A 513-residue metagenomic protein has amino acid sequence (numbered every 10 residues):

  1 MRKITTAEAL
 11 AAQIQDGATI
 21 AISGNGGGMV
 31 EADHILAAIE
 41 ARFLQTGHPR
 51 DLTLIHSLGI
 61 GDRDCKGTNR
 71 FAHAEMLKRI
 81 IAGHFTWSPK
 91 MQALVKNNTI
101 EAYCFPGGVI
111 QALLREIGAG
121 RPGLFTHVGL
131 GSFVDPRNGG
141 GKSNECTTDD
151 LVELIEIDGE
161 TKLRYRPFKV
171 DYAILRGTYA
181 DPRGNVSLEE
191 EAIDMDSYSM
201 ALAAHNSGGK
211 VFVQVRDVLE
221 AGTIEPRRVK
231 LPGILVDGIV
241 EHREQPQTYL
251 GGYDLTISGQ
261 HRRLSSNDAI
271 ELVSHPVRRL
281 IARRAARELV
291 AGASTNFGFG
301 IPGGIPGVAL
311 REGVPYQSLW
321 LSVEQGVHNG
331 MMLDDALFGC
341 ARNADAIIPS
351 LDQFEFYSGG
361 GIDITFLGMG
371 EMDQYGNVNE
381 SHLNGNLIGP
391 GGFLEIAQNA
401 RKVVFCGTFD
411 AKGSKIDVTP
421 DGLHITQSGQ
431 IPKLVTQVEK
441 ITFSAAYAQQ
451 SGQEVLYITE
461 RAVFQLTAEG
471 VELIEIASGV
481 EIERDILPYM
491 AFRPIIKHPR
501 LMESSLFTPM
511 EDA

Functional and structural regions predicted by a protein language model:
R2-A12, G28-Q45, I55, G61-R70 (+2 more regions): Conserved phosphate- and dinucleotide-binding cores of soluble alpha/beta proteins, encompassing both enzyme active
T6-T19, L280, R284-S294: Glycine-rich phosphate/diphosphate-binding loops that line cofactor/substrate pockets in enzymes
A18, H48-L52, K78, G292-A293: Nucleotide donor/acceptor-binding cores
T19-G24, T53-H56: Short glycine-rich or small-residue beta-strand-to-loop segments that form or flank ligand, phosphate, metal/Fe-S
G26, D217-L219, I301-G303, V327: Active-site-proximal loop/turn and secondary-structure-junction residues that shape catalytic pockets, frequently
R50, E271-S274, R283-A286, V290 (+2 more regions): Glycine-rich phosphate/ribose-binding loops and adjacent secondary-structure elements that form binding surfaces
R262-V277: Glycine-rich phosphate-binding "P-loop"
